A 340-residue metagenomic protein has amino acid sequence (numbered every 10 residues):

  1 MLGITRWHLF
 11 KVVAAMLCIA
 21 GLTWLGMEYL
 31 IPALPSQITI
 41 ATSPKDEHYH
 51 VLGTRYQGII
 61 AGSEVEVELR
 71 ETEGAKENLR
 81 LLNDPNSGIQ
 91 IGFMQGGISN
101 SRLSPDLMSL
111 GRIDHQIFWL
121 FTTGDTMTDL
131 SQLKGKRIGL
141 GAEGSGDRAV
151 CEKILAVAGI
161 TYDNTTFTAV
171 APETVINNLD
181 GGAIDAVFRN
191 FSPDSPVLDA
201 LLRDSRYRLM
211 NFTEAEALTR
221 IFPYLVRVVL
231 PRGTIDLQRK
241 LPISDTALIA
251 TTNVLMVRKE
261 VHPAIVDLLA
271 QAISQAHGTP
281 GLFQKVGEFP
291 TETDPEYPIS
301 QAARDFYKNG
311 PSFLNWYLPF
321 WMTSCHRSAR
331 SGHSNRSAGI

Functional and structural regions predicted by a protein language model:
M1-E77, L103-D106, G111-H115, T279-I340: N-terminal hydrophobic or amphipathic helices and topogenic motifs
P35-I60, Q116-G181: Bilobed "Venus flytrap"/periplasmic-binding protein-like clamshell domains and structurally analogous long
G58-V65, D84-S87, D125, A156-I160 (+4 more regions): Sec-exported extracytoplasmic/periplasmic mature domains
E71-A75, P85-S99, P172, F188-S195 (+1 more regions): Beta->alpha turn/N-cap motifs
L82-M94, L103-I117: Short beta-strand-centered segments that line the small-molecule binding cleft or hinge of alpha/beta clamshell
S104-I113, I138, Q238-T246: A structural signal for short loop-to-beta-strand junctions that line the ligand-binding cleft of periplasmic/secreted
Y162-A250: Pocket-lining segment of extracytoplasmic ligand-binding domains
R239, D245-D305: Extracytoplasmic/lumenal ectodomains and periplasmic regions of secretory and membrane proteins
